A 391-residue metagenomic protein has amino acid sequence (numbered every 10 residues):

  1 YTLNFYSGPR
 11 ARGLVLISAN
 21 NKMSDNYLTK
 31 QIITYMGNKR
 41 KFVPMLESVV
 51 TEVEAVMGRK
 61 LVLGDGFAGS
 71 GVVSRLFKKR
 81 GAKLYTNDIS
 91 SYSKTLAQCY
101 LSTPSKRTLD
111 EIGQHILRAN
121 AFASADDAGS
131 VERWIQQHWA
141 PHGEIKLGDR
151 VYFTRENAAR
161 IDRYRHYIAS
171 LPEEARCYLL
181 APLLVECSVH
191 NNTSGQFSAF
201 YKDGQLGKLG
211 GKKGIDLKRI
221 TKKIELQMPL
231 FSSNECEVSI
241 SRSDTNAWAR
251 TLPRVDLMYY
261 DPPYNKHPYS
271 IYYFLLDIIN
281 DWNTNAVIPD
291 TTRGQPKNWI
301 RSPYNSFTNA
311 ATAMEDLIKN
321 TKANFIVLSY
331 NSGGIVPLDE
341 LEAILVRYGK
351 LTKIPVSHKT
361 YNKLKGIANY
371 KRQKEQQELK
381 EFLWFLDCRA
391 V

Functional and structural regions predicted by a protein language model:
L16, N20-R59: S-adenosyl-L-methionine
L16-N21, Y27-L28, P141-Y272, T284-K297: SAM-dependent nucleic-acid methyltransferase catalytic core
T29, P337-V391: C-terminal catalytic and target-recognition region of SAM-dependent MTase-like enzymes, primarily methyltransferases
L63-F77, T86-S91, T251-Y272, S329-N331: Conserved proline-anchored active-site loop of SAM-dependent methyltransferases that bridges a beta-strand
G64-A121, R165-A169, L209-K213: SAM cofactor-binding core of SAM-dependent methyltransferases, primarily the Rossmann-like beta-alpha-beta module
C99-F153: Conserved phosphoryl-transfer catalytic core
N265-K322: SAM-dependent methyltransferase catalytic-core segment centered on the flexible catalytic loop and adjoining short
R301-T352: Conserved Class I SAM-dependent methyltransferase catalytic core
